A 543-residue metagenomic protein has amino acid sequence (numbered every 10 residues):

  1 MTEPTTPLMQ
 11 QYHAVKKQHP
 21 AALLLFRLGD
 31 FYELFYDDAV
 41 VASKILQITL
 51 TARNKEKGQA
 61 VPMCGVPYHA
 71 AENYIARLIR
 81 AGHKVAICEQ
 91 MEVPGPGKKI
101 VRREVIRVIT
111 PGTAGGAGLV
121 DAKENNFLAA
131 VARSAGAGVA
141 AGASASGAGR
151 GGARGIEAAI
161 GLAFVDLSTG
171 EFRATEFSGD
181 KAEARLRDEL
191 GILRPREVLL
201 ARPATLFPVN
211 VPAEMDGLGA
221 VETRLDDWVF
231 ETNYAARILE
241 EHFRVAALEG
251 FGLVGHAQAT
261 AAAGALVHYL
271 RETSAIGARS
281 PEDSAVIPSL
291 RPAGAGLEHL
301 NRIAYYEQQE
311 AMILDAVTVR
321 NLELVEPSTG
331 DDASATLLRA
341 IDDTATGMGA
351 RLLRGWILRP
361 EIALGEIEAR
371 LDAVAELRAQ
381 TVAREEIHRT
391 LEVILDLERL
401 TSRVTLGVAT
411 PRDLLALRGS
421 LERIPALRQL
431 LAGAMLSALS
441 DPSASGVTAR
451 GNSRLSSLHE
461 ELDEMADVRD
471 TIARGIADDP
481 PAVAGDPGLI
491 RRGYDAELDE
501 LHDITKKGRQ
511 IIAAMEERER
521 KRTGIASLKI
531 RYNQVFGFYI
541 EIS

Functional and structural regions predicted by a protein language model:
M1-E376, E385, E392-T405, A409-D441 (+1 more regions): Charged catalytic and DNA/RNA-contacting regions of genome-maintenance and nucleic-acid-processing enzymes
R202, Y532, I542-S543: Active-site proximal loops enriched in glycine and acidic residues that flank catalytic Cys/His/Asp and coordinate
M348, R522, I542: Residue-level signal for short amphipathic helical patches enriched in basic/charged and nearby hydrophobic residues
Q380-T381: Short intracellular "coupling" helices and adjacent cytoplasmic loop segments at the cytosolic face of multi-pass
Q510-I530: Flexible, glycine/threonine-enriched loop-and-boundary segments that flank and lead into catalytic domains of large
A526, F538-S543: Structured beta-rich ligand-binding regulatory domains in large eukaryotic signaling proteins
